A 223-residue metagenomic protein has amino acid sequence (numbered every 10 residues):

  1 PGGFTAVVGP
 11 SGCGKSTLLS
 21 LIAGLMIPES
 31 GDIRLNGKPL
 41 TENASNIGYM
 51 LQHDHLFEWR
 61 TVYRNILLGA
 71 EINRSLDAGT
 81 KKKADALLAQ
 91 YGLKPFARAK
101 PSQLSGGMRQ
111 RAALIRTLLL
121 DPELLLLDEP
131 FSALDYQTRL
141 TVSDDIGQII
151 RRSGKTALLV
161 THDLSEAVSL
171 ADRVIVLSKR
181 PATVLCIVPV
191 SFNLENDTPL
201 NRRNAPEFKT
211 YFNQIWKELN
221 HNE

Functional and structural regions predicted by a protein language model:
V8-P10: The feature captures the beta-strand-to-loop junction immediately N-terminal to the Walker
A23: Helix-to-loop junction immediately C-terminal to a conserved catalytic motif
G31-N43: Conserved ABC transporter NBD signature motif
Y63-E71, K81, P189: Short helical segment in ABC ATPase nucleotide-binding domains corresponding to the A-loop/adjacent helical element
L67, A78-F96, Q148: Conserved ABC ATPase "signature" region
A99-S102, L120: Conserved signature/switch motifs of ABC ATPase nucleotide-binding domains
L125-D128: Catalytic Walker B motif of ABC-type/P-loop ATPase nucleotide-binding domains
